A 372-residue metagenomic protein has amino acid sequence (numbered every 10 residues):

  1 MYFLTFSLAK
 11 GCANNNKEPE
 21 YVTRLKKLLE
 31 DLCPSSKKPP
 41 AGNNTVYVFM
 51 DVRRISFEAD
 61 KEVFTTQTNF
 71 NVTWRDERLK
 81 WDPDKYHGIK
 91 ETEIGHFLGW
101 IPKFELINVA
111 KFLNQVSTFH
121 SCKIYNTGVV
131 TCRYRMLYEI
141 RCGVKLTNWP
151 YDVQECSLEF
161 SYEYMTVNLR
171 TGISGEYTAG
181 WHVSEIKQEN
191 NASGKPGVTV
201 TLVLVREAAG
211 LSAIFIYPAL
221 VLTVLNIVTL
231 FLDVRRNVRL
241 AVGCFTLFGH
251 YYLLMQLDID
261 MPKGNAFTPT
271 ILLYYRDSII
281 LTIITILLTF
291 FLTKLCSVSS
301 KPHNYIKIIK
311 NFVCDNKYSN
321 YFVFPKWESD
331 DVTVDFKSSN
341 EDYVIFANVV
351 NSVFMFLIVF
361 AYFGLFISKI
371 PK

Functional and structural regions predicted by a protein language model:
M1-K10, V359: Cleavable N-terminal signal peptides of Sec/SRP-targeted secreted and luminal proteins
L4-F6, L232-R235, F248, I283 (+2 more regions): Membrane-anchoring signal-anchor transmembrane alpha-helices and their immediate flanking context
K10-C244, Q256-Y274, C296-V344: Non-transmembrane, solvent-exposed beta-strand/loop segments in proteins with extracellular/lumenal exposure or large
F160, I216-V228, G243-Q256, Y275-L287 (+2 more regions): Hydrophobic alpha-helical cores of multi-pass transmembrane domains in eukaryotic membrane proteins
A192-S193, L357-K372: C-terminal helix/juxtamembrane-tail motif
N237, L287-N304, F366-K372: Transmembrane-helix exit/juxtamembrane "anchor" motif
E341-V359: Interfacial loop-to-transmembrane junctions
